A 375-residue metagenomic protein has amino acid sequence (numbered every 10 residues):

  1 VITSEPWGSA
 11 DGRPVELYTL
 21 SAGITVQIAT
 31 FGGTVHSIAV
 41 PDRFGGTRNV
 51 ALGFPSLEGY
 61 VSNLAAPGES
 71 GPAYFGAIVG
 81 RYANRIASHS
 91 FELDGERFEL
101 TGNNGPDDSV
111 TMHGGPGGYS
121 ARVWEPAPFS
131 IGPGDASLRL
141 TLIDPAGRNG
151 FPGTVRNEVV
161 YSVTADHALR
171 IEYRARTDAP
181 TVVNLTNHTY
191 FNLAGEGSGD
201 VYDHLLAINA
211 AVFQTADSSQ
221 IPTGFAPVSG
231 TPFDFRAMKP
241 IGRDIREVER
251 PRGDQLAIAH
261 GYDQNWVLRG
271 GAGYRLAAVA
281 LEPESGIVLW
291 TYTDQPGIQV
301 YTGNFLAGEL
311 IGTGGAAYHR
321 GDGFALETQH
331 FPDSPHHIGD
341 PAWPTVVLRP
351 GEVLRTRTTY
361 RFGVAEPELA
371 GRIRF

Functional and structural regions predicted by a protein language model:
V1-F375: An exposed, glycine/acidic-rich loop-and-rim segment of catalytic or binding clefts
